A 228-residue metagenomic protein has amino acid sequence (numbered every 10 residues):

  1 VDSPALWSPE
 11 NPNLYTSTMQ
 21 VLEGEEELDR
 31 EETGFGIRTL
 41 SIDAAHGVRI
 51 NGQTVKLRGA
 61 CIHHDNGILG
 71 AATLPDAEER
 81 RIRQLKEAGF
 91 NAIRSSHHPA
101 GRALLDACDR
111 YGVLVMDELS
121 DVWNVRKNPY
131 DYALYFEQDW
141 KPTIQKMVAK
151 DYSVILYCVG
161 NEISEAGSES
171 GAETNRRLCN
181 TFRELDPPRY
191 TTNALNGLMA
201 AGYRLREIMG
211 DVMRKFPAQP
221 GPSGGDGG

Functional and structural regions predicted by a protein language model:
V1-V115, I155-L156, E173-R176, F182-N193: Secreted/periplasmic carbohydrate-active enzymes, especially glycoside hydrolases
R83, A92-G228: Substrate-binding/catalytic cleft of secreted carbohydrate-active enzymes, primarily glycoside hydrolases
